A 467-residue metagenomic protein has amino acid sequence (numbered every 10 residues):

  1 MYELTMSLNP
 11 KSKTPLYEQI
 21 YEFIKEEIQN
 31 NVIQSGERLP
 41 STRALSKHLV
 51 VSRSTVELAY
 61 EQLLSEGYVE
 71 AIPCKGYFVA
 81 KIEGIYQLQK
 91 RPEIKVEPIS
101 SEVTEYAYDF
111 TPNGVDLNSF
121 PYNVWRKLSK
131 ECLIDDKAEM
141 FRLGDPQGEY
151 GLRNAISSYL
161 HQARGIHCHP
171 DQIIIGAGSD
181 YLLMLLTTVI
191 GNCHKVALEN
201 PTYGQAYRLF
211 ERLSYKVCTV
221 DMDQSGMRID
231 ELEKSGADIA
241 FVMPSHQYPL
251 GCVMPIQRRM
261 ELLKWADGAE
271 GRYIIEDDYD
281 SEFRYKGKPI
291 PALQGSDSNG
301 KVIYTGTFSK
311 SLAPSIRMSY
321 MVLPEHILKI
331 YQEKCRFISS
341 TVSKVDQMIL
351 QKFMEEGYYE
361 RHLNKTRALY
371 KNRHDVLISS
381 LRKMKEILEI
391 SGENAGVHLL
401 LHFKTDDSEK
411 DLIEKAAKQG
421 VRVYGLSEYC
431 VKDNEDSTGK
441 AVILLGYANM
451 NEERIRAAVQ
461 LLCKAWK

Functional and structural regions predicted by a protein language model:
M1-K130, F141, L152, H326 (+8 more regions): N-terminal basic, amphipathic alpha-helical segments
V115, S245-Y248, K310: Short glycine-rich anion-binding loops that position phosphate/pyrophosphate groups of nucleotides and phosphorylated
W125, S298-A368: Conserved core segment of the aminotransferase class I/II
E139-G271, E282, K288-S296, Y370: Conserved core of the PLP fold type I
I174, P291-A292, Q332, L350 (+1 more regions): Catalytic cores of nucleotide-enabled group-transfer and carboxylate-activating enzymes in metabolic and assembly-line
D277-D278: Walker B catalytic acidic pair
